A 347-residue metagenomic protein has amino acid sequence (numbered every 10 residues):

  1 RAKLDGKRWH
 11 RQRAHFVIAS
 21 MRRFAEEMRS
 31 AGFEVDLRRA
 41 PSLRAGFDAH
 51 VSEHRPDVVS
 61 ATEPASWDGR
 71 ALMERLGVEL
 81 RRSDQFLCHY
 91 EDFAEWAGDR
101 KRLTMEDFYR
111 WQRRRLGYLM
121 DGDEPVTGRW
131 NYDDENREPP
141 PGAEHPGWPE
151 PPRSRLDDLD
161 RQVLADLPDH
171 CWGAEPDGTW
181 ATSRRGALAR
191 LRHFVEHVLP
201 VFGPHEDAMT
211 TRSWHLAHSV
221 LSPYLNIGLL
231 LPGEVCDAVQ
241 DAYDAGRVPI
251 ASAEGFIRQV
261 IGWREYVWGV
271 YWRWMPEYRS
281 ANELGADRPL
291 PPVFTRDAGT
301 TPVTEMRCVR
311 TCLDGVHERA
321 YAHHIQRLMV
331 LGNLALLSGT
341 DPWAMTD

Functional and structural regions predicted by a protein language model:
R1-A40: N-terminal beta-strand-loop-alpha-helix module at the start of alpha/beta ligand-binding or catalytic domains
A2-K3, S66, A335-L336: Short, glycine-/Ser/Thr-/acidic-enriched flexible segments
S20-R23, G46, C308: Well-ordered alpha-helical segments embedded in enzymatic catalytic cores
D36-R38, S42-A49, W343-D347: Beta-rich nucleic-acid/ligand-interaction surfaces
R38-P41, A61-P64, R81, I227 (+1 more regions): Short His-Asn-centered micro-motif
L43-W180: Beta-rich, aromatic/charged-enriched effector core domains that present basic-aromatic interfaces for binding
L116-I257: Glycine/tryptophan-enriched, flexible segments
V220, L225, L230-D347: Active-site-proximal binding-pocket segments
